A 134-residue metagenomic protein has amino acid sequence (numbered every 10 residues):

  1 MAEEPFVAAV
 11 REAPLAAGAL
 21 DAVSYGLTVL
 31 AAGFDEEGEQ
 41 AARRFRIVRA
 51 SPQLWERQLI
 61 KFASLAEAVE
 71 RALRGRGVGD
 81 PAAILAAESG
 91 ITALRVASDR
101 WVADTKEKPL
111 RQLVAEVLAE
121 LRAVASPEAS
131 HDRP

Functional and structural regions predicted by a protein language model:
A2, L30, V69, A93-W101: Hydrophobic recognition helices of helix-based DNA-binding modules
A2-R44: Hydrophobic alpha-helical connector segments
P5, Y25, E39-R76: Short secondary-structure transition hinges
S51, V114-S126: Short, mixed-charge aromatic SLiMs
L59, R76-A119: Hydrophobic/aromatic-rich alpha-helical bundle segments in the mid-to-C-terminal region
S126-P134: Actinobacteria-biased recognition of intrinsically disordered, low-complexity terminal regions
